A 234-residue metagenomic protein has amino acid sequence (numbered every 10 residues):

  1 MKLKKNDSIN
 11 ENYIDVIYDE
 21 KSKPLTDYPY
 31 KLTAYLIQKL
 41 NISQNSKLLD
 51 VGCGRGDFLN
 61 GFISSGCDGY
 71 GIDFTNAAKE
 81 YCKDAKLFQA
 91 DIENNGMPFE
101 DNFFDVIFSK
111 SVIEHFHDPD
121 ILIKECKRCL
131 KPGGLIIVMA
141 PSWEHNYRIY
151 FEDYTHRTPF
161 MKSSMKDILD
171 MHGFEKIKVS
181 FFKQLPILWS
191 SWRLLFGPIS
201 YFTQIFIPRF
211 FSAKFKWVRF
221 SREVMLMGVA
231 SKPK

Functional and structural regions predicted by a protein language model:
M1-E100, V106-K110, I123, F182 (+1 more regions): Conserved N-terminal segment of class I S-adenosyl-L-methionine
V16-K31, D57, F74, H117-C129 (+1 more regions): S-adenosyl-L-methionine-dependent methyltransferase catalytic module, highlighting the catalytic core
K39-I42, L130, G134: Alpha-helix termini
C67, A85, G134, F174-E175: A structural micro-motif
S111-H115: A short His-aromatic
